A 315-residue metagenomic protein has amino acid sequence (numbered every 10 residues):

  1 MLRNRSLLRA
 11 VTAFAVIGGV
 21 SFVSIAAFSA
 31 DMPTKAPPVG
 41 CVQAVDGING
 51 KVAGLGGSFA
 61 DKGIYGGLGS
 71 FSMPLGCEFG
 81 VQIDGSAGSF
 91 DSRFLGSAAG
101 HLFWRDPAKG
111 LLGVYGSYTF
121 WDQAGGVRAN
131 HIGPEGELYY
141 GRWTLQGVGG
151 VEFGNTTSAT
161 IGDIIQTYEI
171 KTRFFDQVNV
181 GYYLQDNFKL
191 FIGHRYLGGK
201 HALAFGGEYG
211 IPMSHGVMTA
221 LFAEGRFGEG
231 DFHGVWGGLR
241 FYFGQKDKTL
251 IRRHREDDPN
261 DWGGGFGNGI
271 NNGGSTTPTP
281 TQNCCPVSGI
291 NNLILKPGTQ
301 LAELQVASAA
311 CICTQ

Functional and structural regions predicted by a protein language model:
I17-A27: C-terminal segment of classical bacterial N-terminal signal peptides
F28-G88, N291-Q315: Short glycine/proline- and aromatic-enriched beta-strand/turn motifs that initiate or cap beta-hairpins
D31-P37, P212, G216-Q315: Flexible, glycine-rich linker and terminal segments associated with outer-membrane beta-barrel/transport systems
D46, D61-G67, S92-A98, A108 (+4 more regions): Residues that define the transmembrane beta-barrel architecture of outer-membrane proteins
I48-S58, F79-F90, G110-D122, L145-F153 (+3 more regions): Transmembrane beta-strand segments that form the barrel wall of outer-membrane beta-barrel proteins
G69-M73, G100-W104, P134-L138, V178-Y182 (+2 more regions): Residues on the lipid-exposed face of transmembrane beta-strands in outer-membrane beta-barrel proteins
M73-F79, W104-G110, Y139-R142, Y182-D186 (+3 more regions): Outer-membrane beta-barrel strand-turn architecture
G125-G206: Detector for outer-membrane/organellar transmembrane beta-barrel domains, recognizing the amphipathic beta-strand
